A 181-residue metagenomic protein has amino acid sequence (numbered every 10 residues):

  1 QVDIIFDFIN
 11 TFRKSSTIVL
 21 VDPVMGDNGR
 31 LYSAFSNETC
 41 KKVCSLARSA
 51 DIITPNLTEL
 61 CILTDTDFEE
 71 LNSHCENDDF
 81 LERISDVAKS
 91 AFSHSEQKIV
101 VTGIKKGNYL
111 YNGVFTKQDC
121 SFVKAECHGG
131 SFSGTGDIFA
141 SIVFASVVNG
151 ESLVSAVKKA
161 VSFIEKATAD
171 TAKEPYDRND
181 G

Functional and structural regions predicted by a protein language model:
Q1-S45: Glycine/small-residue-rich loop that forms an oxyanion/phosphate-binding "nest" at active or ligand-binding sites
M25, E59, G103-G107, E126-G129 (+1 more regions): Glycine-rich beta-alpha junction loops
S33-C120: Conserved phosphate/ATP/ADP-binding segment of small-molecule kinases
I62, G129-L153, V157: Short, small-residue alpha-helix embedded
V123: Hydrophobic residues at beta-strand termini and immediately following loops that shape nucleotide-binding pockets
V154-G181: Charged C-terminal helix
